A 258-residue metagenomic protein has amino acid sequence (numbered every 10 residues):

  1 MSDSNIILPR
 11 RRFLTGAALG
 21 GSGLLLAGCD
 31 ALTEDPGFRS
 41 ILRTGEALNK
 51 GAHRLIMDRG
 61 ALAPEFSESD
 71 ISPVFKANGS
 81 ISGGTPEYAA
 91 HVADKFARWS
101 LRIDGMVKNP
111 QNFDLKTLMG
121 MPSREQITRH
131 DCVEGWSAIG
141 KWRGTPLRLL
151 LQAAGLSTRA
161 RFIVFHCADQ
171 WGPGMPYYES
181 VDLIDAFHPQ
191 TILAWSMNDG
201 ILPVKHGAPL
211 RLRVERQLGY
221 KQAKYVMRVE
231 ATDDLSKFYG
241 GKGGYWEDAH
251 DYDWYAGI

Functional and structural regions predicted by a protein language model:
M1-L8, L19-G23, A27: N-terminal secretory signal peptides
R11-R12: N-terminal Sec-pathway targeting helices
L19, N109, L156-S157: Short, well-ordered coil loops that connect the C-terminus of an alpha-helix to the N-terminus of a beta-strand
G20-L24, I139, A154, G219: Generic hydrophobic alpha-helical segments
D30-A153, K224-V226, T232-I258: Near-N-terminal "mature-domain entry" segment
E125-T128, T145-I258: Mature-region segments of soluble proteins
